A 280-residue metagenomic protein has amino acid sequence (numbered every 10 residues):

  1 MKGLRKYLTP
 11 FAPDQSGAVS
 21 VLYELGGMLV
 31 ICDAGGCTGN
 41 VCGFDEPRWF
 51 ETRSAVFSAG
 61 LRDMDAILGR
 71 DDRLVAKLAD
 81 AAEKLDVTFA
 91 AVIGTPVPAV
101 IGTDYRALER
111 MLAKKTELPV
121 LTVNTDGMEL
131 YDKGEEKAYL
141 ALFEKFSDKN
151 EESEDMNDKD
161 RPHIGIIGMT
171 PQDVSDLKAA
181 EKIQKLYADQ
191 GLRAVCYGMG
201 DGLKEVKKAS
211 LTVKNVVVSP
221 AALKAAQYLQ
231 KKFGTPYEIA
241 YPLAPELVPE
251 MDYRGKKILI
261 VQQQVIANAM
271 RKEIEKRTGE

Functional and structural regions predicted by a protein language model:
M1-E280: An N-terminal assembly and electron-transfer interface module characteristic of large anaerobic redox and radical
